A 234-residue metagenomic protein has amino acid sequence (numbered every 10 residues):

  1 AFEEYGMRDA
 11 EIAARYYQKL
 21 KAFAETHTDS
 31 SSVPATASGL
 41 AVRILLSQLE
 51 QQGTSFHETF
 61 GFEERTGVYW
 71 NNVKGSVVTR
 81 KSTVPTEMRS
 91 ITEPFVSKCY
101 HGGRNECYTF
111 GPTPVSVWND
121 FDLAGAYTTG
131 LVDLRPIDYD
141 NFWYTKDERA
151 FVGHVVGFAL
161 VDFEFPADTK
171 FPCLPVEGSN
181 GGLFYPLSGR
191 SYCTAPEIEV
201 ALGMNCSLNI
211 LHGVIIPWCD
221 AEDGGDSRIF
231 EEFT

Functional and structural regions predicted by a protein language model:
A1-T234: Conserved acidic
